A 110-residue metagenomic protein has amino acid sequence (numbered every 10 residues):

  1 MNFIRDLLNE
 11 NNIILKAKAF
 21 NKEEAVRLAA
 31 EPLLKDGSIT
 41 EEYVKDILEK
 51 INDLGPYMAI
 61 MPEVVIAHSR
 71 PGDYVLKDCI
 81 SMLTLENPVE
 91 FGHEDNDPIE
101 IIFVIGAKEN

Functional and structural regions predicted by a protein language model:
M1-N110: Cytosolic covalent-transfer regions centered on His/Cys nucleophiles that carry phosphoryl or persulfide groups
